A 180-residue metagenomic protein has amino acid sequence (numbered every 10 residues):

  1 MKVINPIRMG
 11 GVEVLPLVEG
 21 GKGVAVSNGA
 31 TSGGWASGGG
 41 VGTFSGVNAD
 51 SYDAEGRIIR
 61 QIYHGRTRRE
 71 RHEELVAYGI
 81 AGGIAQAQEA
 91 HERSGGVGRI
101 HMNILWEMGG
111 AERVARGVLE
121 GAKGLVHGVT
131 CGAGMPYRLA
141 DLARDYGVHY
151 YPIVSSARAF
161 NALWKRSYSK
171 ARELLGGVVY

Functional and structural regions predicted by a protein language model:
M1-Y180: Active-site entrance/lid segments in N-terminal catalytic domains of soluble metabolic enzymes
